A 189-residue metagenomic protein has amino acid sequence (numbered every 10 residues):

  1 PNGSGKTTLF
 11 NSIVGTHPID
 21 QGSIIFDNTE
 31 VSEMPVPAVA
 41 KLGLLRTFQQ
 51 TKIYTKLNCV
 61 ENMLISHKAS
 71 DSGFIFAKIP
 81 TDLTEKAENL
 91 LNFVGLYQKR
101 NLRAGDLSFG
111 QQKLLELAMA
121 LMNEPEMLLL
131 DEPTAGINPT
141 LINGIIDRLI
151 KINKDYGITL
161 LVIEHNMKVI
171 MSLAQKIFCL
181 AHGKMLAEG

Functional and structural regions predicted by a protein language model:
V14: Helix-to-loop junction immediately C-terminal to a conserved catalytic motif
G22-T29, L42: Conserved ABC transporter NBD signature motif
S32-E33, L90-S108: Conserved ABC nucleotide-binding domain
L64, K78-K99, T140, D147-I150: Conserved ABC ATPase "signature" region
E124: Conserved catalytic motifs of ABC-family nucleotide-binding domains
L128-E132: Catalytic Walker B motif of ABC-type/P-loop ATPase nucleotide-binding domains
E164-H165: H-loop/switch region of ABC-family ATPase nucleotide-binding domains
